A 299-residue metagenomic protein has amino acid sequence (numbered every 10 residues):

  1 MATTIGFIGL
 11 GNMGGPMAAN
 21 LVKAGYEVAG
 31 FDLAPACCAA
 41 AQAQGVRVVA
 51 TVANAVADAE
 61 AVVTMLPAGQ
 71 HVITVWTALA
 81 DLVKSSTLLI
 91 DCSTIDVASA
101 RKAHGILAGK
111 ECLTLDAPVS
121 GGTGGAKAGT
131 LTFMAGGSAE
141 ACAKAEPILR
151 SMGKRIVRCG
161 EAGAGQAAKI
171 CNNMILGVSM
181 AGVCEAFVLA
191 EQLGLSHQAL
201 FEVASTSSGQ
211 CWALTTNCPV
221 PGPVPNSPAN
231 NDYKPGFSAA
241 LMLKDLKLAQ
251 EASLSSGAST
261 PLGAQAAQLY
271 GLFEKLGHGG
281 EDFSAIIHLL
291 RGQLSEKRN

Functional and structural regions predicted by a protein language model:
M1-M65, L82, S86-T87, T123 (+1 more regions): NAD(P)+-binding Rossmann beta1-loop-alpha1 motif at the extreme N-terminus of oxidoreductases
I5, L10, V75, T94-N173: Rossmann-fold dinucleotide-binding core
M13, M17, M65, C92 (+4 more regions): Methionine-biased hydrophobic packing positions in alpha-helices, especially within tandem helical repeat solenoids
V28, V48, T114-L115, I156 (+2 more regions): Hydrophobic beta-strand scaffold residues
V52-T114: Rossmann-fold NAD(P) dinucleotide-binding segment
G165-Q265, L269-L294: Helical "substrate-binding/catalytic lid" subdomain of Rossmann-like NAD(P)-dependent dehydrogenases/reductases
